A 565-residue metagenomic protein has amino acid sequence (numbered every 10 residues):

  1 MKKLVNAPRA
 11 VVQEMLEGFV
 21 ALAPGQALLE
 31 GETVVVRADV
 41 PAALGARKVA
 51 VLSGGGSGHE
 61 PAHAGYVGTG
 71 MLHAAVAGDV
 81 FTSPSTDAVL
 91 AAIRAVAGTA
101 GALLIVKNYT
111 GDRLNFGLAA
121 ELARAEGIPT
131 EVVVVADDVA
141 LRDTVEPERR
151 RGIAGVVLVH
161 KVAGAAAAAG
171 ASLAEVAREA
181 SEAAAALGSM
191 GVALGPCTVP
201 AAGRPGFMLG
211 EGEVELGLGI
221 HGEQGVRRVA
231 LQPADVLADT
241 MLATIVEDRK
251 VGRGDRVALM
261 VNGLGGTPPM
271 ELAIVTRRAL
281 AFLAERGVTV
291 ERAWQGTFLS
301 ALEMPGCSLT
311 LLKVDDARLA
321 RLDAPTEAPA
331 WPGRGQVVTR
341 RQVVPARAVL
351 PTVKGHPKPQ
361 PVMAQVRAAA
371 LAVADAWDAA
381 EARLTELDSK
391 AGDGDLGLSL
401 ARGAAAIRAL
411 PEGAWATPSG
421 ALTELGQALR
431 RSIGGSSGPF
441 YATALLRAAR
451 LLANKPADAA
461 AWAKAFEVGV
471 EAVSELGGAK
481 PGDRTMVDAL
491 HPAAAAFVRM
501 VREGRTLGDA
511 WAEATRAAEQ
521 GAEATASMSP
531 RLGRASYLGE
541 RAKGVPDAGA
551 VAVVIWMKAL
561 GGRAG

Functional and structural regions predicted by a protein language model:
M1-G565: N-terminal loops that bind phosphate or other acidic moieties and the adjacent beta-alpha structural core
